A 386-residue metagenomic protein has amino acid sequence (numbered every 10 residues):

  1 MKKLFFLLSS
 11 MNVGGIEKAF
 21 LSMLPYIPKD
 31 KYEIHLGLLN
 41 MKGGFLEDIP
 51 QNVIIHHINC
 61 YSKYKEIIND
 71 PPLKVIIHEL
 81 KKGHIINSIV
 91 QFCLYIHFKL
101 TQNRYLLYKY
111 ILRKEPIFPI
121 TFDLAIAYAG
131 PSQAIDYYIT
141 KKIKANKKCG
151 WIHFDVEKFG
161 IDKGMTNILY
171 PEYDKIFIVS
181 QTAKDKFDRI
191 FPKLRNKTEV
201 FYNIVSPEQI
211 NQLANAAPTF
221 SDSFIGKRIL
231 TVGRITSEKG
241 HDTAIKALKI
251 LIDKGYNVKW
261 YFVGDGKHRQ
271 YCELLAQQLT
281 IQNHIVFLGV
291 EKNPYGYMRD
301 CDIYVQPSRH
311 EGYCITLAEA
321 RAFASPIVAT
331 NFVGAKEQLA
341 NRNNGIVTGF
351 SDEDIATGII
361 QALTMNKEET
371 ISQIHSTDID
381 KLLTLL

Functional and structural regions predicted by a protein language model:
E17-S22, K227-I250, Y256, K267-E273: A conserved mid-protein helix/loop that constitutes part of the nucleotide-sugar donor-binding site
K147-H153, E157, P171-L213: Donor nucleotide-sugar binding/catalytic pocket of nucleotide-sugar-dependent glycosyltransferases
E273-G289: Nucleotide-activated donor-binding/catalytic signature segment of Leloir-type glycosyltransferases, i.e., the conserved
V290, R309: Aromatic "clamp/platform" in nucleotide-sugar-dependent glycosyltransferases that forms part of the donor/acceptor
E319, N331-R342, I346-V347: Short acidic/histidine- and often glycine-rich active-site loop of Leloir-type glycosyltransferases that engages
P326-A329: Short hydrophobic beta-strand element within catalytic cores of glycosyltransferases and related nucleotide-activated
N341-E353, Q361-M365: Conserved acidic donor-binding segment of nucleotide-sugar-dependent glycosyltransferases
V347, N366-L386: A charged, aromatic-enriched C-terminal amphipathic alpha-helix characteristic of glycosyltransferases across folds
